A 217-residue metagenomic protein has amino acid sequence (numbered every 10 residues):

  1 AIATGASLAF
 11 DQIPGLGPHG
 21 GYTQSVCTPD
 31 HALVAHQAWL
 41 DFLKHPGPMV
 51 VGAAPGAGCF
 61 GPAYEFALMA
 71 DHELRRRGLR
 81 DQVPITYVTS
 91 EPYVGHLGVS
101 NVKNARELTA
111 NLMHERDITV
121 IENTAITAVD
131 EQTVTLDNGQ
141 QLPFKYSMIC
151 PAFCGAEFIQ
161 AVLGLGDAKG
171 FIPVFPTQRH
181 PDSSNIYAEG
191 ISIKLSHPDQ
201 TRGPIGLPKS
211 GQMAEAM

Functional and structural regions predicted by a protein language model:
I2-A3, V51, L136, I149-C150 (+1 more regions): Redox-cofactor binding/interface segments in oxidoreductases and associated redox assembly factors
T4, A54, S90-P92, I191: Cofactor-binding loop segments of dinucleotide-utilizing enzymes, especially the Rossmann-like FAD- and NAD(P)+-binding
S7-A9, A57, T127, C154-G155: Glycine-rich nucleotide phosphate-binding loop and flanking beta-alpha elements of Rossmann-like dinucleotide-binding
A9-Q12, G17-H45, T133, P143-Y146 (+1 more regions): FAD-site-proximal beta/loop scaffold in flavoenzymes
D30-V83: Rossmann-like NAD(P)H-binding beta-loop-alpha module
A57-Y64, P208-A216: Short, conserved micro-motifs enriched in small and acidic residues
A63, G95-S100, D199-G206: Short, flexible/disordered intra-domain loops and linkers
D71-P173: A Rossmann-like FAD-binding core segment of flavoenzymes
